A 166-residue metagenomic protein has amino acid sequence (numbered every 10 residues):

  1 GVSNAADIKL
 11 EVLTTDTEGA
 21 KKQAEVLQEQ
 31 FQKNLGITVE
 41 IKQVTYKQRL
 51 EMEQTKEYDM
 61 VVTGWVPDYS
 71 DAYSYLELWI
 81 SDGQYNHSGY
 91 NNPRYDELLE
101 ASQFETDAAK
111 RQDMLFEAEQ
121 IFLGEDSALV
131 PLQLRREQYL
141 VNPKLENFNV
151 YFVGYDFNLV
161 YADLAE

Functional and structural regions predicted by a protein language model:
G1-A5: Surface-exposed acidic, glycine-flexible loop patches that form ligand/cofactor-binding and adhesion interfaces
D7-D16, V39-K42, D59: Short, well-ordered beta-strand elements
L10, I41-E51, E137: Acidic/histidine-enriched alpha-helical segments
T14-T15, L35-I37, Y85-N86: Short, contiguous strand/loop micro-motifs
E18-Q30, L50-E166: Detector for C-terminal structural segments
V26-I41: Short alpha-helix C-terminal cap/hinge motif
